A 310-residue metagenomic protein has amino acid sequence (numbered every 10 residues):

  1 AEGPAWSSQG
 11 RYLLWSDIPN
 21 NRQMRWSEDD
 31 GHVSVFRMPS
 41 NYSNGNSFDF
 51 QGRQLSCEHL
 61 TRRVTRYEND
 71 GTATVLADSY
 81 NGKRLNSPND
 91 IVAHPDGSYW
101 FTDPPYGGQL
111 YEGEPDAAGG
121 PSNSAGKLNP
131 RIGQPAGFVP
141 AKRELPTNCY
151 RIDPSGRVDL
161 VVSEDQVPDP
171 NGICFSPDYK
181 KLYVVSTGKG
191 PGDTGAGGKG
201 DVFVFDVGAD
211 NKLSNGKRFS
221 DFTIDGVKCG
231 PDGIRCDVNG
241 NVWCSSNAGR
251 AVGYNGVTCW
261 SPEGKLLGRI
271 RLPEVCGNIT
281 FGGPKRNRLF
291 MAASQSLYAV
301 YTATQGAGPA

Functional and structural regions predicted by a protein language model:
A1-R11, P39-E58, R63, N81-F101 (+7 more regions): Beta-rich, blade/repeat-based domains predominating in secreted/periplasmic proteins but also intracellular
S8-M38, A141: Beta-propeller domains
S8-Q9, P19, E28-D29, F50 (+7 more regions): Short, ordered coil/turn segments that flank beta-strands lining enzyme active or ligand-binding pockets
I18-P19, H59-L60, G108-P146, P191-G200 (+1 more regions): Short, solvent-exposed loop/turn segments at conserved positions within beta-propeller repeat blades
R22-M24, R63-T65, T147-Y150, D201-F203 (+2 more regions): A short loop-to-beta-strand structural motif that recurs across blades of beta-propeller domains
D30-P39, Y67-R84, N148-D169, D206-G226 (+1 more regions): Blade-edge beta-strand/turn elements of extracellular beta-propeller and related beta-sheet repeat scaffolds
V204-K212, Y301-P309: Short loop/turn segments immediately following beta-strands, especially the blade-tip and inter-blade linker loops
